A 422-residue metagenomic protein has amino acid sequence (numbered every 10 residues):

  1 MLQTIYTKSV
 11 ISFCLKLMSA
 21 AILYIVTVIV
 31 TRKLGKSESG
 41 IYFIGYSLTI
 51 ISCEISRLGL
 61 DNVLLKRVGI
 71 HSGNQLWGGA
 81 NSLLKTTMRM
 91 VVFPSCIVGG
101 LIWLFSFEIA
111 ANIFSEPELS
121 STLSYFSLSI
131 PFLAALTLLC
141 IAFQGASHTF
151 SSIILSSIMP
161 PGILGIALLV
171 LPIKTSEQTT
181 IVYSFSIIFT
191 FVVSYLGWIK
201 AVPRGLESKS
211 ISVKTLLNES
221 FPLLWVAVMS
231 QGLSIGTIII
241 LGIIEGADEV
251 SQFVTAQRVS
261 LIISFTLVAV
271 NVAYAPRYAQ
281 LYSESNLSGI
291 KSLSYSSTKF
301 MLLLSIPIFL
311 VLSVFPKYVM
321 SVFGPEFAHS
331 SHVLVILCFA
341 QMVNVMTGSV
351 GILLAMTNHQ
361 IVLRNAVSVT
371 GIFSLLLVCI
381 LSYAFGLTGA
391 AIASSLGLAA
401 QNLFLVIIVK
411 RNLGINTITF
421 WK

Functional and structural regions predicted by a protein language model:
M1-I5, S176-V182, V192-S234, R277 (+2 more regions): Interhelical loop/hinge segments that connect adjacent transmembrane helices in multipass membrane
T4-N62, G99-W103, F221-A247, C379 (+1 more regions): Signature of the first transmembrane helix
Y24-S39, A110-I113, Q231-I262, L281 (+2 more regions): Helix-terminus/linker motif at the lipid-water interface of multi-pass membrane proteins
V30-I51, S120-S121, T215-E219, L223 (+4 more regions): Interfacial/gating helices of multi-pass transporter permease domains
L58-N74, G145, S260-S285, K291 (+1 more regions): Helix-loop junctions and terminal segments of transmembrane helices in multi-pass membrane transport/translocation
S106-F126, A247, Y295, V314-M342: Interfacial segments at transmembrane-helix termini and the short loops linking adjacent helices
S124, I153-A201, V369-F373, L387-R411: Hydrophobic alpha-helical transmembrane segments
F132-L155, C338-V369, V409: Membrane-interface junctions at transmembrane-helix termini in multi-pass inner-membrane proteins
